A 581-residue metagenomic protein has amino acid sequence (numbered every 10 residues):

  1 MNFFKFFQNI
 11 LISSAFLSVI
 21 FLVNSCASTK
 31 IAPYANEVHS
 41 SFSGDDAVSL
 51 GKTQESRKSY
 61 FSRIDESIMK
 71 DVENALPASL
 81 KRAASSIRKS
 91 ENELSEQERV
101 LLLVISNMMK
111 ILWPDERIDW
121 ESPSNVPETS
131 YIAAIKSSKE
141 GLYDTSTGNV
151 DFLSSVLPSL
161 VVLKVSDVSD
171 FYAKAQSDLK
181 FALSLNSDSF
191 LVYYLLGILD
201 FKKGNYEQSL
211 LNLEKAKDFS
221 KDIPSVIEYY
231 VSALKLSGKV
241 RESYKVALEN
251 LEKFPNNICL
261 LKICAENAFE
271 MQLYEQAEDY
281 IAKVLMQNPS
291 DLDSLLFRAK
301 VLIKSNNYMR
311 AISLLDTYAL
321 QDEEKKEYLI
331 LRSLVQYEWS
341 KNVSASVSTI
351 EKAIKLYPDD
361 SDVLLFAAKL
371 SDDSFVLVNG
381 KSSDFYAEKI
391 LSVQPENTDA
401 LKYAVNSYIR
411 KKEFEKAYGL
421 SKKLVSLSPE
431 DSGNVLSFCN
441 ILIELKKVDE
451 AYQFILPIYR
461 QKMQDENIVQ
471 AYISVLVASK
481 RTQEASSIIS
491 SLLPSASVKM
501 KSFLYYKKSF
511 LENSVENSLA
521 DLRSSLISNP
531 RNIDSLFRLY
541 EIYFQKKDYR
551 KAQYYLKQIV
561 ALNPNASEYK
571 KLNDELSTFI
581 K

Functional and structural regions predicted by a protein language model:
C26-A173, S177, K581: N-terminal leader/linker segments that initiate helical-solenoid repeat arrays
M69, V104-M108, I135, L160 (+12 more regions): Residue-level recognition of tetratricopeptide repeat
L94, S124, S187, K221 (+10 more regions): Short coil turns that delineate tetratricopeptide repeat
E98, E128, L191, S225 (+10 more regions): Start-of-helix register in tetratricopeptide repeats
K180-S184, K217-D218, L248-E252, A282-M286 (+8 more regions): Conserved structural position within tetratricopeptide repeats
K202, L236-S237, E270-M271, K304-S305 (+8 more regions): Register position in tetratricopeptide repeats
